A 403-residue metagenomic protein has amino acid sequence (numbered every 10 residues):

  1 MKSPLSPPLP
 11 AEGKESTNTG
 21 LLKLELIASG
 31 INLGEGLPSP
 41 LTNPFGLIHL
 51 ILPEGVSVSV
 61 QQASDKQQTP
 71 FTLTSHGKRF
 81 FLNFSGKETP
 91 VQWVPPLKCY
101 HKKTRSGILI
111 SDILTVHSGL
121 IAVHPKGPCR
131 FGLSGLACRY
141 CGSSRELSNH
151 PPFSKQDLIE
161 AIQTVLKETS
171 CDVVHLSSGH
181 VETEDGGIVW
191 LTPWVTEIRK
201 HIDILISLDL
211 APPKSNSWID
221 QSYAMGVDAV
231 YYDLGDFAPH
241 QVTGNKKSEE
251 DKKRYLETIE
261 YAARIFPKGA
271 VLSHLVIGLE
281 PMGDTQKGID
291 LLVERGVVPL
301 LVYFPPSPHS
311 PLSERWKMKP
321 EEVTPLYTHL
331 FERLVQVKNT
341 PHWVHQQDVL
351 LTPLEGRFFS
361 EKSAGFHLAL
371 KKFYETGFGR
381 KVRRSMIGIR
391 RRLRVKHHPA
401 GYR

Functional and structural regions predicted by a protein language model:
M1-F84, I265, Q286-R403: Auxiliary Fe-S-binding modules of radical SAM enzymes
G55-R139, S143-S148, H367, R390 (+1 more regions): N-terminal [4Fe-4S]-dependent radical SAM core
G119-I121, D172-V174, V298-L300: Hydrophobic beta-strand segments of well-ordered beta-sheets in folded domains
A122-L133, Y140-E146, F153, D157 (+3 more regions): Active-site beta->alpha loop and helix N-cap motifs at the rims of alpha/beta catalytic domains
A137, S170-L176, V271: Glycine-rich, often proline-containing surface loops adjacent to acidic residues and nearby aromatics that form
R145-V174, G388-R390, P399, R403: Conserved alpha-helical substructure of the radical SAM core
I159, Q163-L166, S177-M318, E322-P325 (+2 more regions): Conserved AdoMet/S-adenosylmethionine-binding subsite of the radical SAM
